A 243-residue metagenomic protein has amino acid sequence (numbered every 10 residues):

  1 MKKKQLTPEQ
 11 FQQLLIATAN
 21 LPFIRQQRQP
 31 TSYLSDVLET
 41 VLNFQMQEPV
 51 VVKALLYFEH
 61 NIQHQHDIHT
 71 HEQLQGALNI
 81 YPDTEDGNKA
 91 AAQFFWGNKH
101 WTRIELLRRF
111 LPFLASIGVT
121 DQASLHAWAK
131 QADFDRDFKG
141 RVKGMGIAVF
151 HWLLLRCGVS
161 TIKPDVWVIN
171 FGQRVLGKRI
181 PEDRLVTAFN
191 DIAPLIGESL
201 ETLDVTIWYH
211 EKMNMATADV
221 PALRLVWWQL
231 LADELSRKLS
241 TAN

Functional and structural regions predicted by a protein language model:
M1-K99: Structure-specific DNA junction-binding interface
S35-E48, R108-P112, L155, E201-M213: Short, hydrophobic/amphipathic alpha-helical patches that form generic packing surfaces within helical domains
L42, A129-L176: Catalytic DNA-binding helix-loop module of base-excision-repair DNA glycosylases/AP lyases
L42, D183-N243: A basic, often C-terminal nucleic-acid-binding module that engages the phosphate backbone, implemented in DNA
F44-A54, L114-D121, E211-A218: Short helix-capping/linker segments at secondary-structure and domain boundaries
V50-K53, H69, K163, W167 (+2 more regions): Alpha-helix N-cap and coil->helix boundary residues
V52-L55, W101-R108, I147-L154, D204: Short, well-structured alpha-helical segments
H64-V142: Alpha-helical ds-nucleic-acid-binding substructure associated with the helix-hairpin-helix region of base-excision DNA
